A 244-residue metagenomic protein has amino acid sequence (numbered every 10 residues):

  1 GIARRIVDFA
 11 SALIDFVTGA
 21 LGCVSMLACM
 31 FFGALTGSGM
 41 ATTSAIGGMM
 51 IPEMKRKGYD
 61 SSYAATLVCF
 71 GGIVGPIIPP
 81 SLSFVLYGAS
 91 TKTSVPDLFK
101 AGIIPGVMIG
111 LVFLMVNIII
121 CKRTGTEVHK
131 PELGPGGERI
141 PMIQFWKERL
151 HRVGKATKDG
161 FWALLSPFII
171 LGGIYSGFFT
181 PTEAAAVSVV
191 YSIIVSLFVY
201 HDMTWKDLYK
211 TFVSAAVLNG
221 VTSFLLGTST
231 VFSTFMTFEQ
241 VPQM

Functional and structural regions predicted by a protein language model:
G1-M244: Alpha-helical transmembrane segments of multi-pass membrane transport proteins
